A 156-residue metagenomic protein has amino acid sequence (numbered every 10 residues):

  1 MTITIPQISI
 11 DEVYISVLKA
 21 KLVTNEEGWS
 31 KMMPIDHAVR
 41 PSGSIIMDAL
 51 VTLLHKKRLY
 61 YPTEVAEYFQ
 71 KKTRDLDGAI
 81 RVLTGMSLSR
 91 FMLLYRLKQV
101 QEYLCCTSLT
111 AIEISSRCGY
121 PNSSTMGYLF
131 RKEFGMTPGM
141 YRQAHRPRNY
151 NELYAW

Functional and structural regions predicted by a protein language model:
I3-G28, M32, D36-V39, Y128-W156: …primarily DNA-binding HTH/wHTH and HhH modules…
P34-S87, T107-R117: DNA-binding recognition helix and immediately preceding turn/loop of helix-turn-helix/winged-helix domains
R40-D48, F91-K98, S123: Short alpha-helical elements of helix-turn-helix
L76, I80, T125-M126, F130: Short hydrophobic/aromatic patch on the recognition helix
V82-C118, A144-W156: Terminal helix-turn-helix DNA-binding modules in bacterial transcription factors
